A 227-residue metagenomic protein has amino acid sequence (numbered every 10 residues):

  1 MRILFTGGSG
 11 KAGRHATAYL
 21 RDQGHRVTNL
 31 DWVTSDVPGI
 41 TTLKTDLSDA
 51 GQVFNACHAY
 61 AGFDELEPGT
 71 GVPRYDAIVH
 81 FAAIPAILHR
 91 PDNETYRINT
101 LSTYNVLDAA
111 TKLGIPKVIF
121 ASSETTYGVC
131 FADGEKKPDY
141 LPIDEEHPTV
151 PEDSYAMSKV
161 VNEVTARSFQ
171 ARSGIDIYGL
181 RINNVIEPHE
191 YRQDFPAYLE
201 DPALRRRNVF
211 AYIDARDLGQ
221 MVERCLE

Functional and structural regions predicted by a protein language model:
I3-Q23: N-terminal Rossmann NAD(P)H-binding glycine-rich loop of SDR-like oxidoreductase domains
D36-G51: Rossmann-fold cofactor-recognition segment
L47-I98: NAD(P)H-binding glycine-rich loop region in Rossmannoid oxidoreductase-like domains and their noncatalytic homologs
S48, A77, E94-S102, T149 (+2 more regions): Glycine-rich NAD(P)-binding loop of the Rossmann-fold in SDR/ketoreductase-type enzymes
R97, D133-G174: Catalytic helix-loop patch of NAD(P)-dependent Rossmann-fold dehydrogenases
N105-E152: Conserved Rossmann-fold NAD(P)-dependent oxidoreductase catalytic core, especially the SDR/UDP-sugar
S122, T165-P188: Conserved beta-loop-beta element that borders a ligand/cofactor-binding pocket
M157, Y178-N184, R192, E200-C225: Substrate-positioning beta->alpha
